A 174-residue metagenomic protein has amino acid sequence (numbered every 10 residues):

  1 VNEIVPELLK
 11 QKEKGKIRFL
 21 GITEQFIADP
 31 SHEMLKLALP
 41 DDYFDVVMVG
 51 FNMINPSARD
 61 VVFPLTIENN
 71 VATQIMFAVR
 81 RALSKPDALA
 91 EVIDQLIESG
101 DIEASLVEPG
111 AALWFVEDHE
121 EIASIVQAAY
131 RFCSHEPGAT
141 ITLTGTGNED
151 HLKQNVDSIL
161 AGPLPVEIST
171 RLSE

Functional and structural regions predicted by a protein language model:
V1-M48, N52-V61, I67-Q74, H135: Glycine/proline-rich, positively charged, aromatic-decorated active-site loop/lid region on the catalytic face
D41-Y43, V61-E174: Structured C-terminal cap/extension of enzyme domains
